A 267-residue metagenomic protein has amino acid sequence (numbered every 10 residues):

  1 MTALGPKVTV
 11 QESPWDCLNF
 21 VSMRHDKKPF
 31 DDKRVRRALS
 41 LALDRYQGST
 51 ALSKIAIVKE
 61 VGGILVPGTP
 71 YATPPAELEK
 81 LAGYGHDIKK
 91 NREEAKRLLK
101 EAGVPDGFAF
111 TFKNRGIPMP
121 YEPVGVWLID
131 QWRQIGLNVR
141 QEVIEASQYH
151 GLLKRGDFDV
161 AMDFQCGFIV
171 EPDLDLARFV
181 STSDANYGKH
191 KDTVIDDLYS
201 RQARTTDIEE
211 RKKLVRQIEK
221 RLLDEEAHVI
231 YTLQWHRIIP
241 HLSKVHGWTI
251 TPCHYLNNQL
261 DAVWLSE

Functional and structural regions predicted by a protein language model:
G5-V8, D32-R36, R45-G48, D106-A109 (+3 more regions): Loop/turn elements at helix/coil->beta-strand transitions in domains of secreted/extracellular proteins
Q11, L18-N19, A42-A76, G116 (+2 more regions): Detector for C-terminal structural segments
P14-K27: Periplasmic solute-binding protein
D26-V35, T205: Short helix-loop capping/hinge motifs at secondary-structure junctions, enriched in acidic/polar residues
K33, R92-T111: Immediate post-signal peptide segment of exported/extracytoplasmic ligand-binding proteins
G107-I117, R140: Short, well-ordered beta-strand elements
R133-S147: Short, well-structured beta-strand/strand-turn elements
